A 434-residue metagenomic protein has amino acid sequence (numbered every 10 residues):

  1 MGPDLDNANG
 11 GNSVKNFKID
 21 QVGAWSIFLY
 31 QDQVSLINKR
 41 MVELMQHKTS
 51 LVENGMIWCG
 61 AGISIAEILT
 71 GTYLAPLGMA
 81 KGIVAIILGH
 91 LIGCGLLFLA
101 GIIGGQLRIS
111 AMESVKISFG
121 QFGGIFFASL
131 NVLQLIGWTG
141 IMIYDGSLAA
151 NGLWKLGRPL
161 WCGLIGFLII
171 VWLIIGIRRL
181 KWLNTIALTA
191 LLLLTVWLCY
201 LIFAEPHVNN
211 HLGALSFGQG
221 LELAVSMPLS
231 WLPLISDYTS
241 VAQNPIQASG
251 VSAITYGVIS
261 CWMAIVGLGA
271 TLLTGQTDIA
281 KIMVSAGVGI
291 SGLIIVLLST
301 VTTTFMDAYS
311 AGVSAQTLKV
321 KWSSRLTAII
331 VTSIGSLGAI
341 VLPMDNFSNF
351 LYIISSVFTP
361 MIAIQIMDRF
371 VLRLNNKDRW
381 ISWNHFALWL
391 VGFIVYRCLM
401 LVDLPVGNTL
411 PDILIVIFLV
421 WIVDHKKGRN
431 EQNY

Functional and structural regions predicted by a protein language model:
K15-Y73, L77-A80, S216-L221, P233 (+2 more regions): Membrane-interface "cap" regions at the ends of multi-pass membrane proteins
L51-E67, C199-F203, N210-L272, V284-F305 (+1 more regions): Hydrophobic, membrane-embedded alpha-helices of multi-pass small-molecule transporters
M56-A61, F127-V132, L153-I175, L188-C199 (+3 more regions): Transmembrane alpha-helical segments of multi-pass small-molecule transport proteins
T72-I102, G123-I125, Y256, I415: Extracellular loop-to-transmembrane helix junctions
I87-F119, F126-V132, D424-R429: Juxtamembrane transmembrane-helix boundary signature
G123-L156, V301-T317: Hydrophobic transmembrane alpha-helices that form the core helical bundles of multi-pass secondary transporters
L160-I202, H211-L212, S252-Y256, L351-A363 (+1 more regions): Membrane-interface loop-to-helix entry segments
L212, A363-I422, R429-Y434: C-terminal membrane-solvent junction of multi-pass transporters and transport-like membrane proteins
